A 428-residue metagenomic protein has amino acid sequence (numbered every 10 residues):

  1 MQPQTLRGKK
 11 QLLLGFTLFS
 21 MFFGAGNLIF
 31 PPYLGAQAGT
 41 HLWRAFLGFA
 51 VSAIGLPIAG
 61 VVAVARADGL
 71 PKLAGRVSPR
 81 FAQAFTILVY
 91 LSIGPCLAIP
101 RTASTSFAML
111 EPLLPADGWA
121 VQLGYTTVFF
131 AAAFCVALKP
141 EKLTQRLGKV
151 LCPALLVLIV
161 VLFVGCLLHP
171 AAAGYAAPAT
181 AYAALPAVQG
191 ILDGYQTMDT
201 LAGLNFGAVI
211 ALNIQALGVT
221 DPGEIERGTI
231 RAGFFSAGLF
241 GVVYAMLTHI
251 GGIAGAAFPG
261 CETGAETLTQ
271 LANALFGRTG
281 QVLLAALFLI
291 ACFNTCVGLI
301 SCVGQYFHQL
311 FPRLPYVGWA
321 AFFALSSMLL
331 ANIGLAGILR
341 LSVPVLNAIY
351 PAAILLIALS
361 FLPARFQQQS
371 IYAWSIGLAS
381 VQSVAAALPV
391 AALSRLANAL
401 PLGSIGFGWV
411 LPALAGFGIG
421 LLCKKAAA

Functional and structural regions predicted by a protein language model:
R7-L18, W43, R80-I93, L123-V128 (+3 more regions): Select transmembrane alpha-helical segments in multipass membrane proteins
L13-F23, G165-A172, T180-L247, L283-A291 (+2 more regions): Hydrophobic, membrane-embedded alpha-helices of multi-pass small-molecule transporters
Y33, R80-A116, C292-Q309: Hydrophobic transmembrane alpha-helices that form the core helical bundles of multi-pass secondary transporters
G55, A59, A154-C166, I230-G255 (+1 more regions): Selective recognition of specific alpha-helical transmembrane segments in multi-pass small-molecule
A65-K72, F130-L151, A216-V219, M328-L341 (+1 more regions): Membrane-water interface regions at transmembrane-helix termini and the short interhelical loops of multi-pass membrane
P71-S78, V243-F293, P344: TM-loop-TM module centered on a large, flexible mid-protein loop between adjacent transmembrane helices in multi-pass
P95, I99, L156-A183, T200-L201 (+3 more regions): Hydrophobic alpha-helical segments and their helix-loop junctions in multi-pass secondary transporters
L138-C166, S342-I354, W374-V381: Membrane-interface loop-to-helix entry segments
